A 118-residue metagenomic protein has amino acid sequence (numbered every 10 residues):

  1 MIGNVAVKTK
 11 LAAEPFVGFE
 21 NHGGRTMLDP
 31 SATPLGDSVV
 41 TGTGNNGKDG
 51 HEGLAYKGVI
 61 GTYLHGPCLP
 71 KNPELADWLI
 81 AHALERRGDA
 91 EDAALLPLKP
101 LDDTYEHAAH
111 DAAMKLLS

Functional and structural regions predicted by a protein language model:
M1-E52: Pocket-forming structural segment of enzyme catalytic cores
A55: Catalytic zinc-binding patch centered on the HExxH motif and its immediate surroundings that defines zinc-dependent
G58-S118: Acyltransferase
